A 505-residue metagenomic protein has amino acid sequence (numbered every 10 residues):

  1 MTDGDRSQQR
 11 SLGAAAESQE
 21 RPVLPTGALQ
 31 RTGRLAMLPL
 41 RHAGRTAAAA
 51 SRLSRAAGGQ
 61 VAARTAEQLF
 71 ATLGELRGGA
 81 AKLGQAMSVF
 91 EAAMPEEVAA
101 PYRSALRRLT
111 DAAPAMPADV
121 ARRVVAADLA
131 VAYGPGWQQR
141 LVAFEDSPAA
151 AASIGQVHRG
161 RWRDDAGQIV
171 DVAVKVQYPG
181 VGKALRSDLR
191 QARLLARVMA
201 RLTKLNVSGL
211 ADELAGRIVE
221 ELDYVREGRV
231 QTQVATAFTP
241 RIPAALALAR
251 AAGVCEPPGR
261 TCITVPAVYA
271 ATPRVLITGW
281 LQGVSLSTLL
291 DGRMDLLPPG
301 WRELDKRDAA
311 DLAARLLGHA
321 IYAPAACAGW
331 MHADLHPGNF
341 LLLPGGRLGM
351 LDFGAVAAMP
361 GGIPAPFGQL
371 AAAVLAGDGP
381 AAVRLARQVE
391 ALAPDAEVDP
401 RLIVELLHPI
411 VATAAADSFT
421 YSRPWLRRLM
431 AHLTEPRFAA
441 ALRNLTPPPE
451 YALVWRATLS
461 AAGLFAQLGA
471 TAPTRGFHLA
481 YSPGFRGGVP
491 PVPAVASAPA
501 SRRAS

Functional and structural regions predicted by a protein language model:
M1-P324, P344-R347, F353-G361, A372 (+1 more regions): Broad phosphate/nucleotide-binding scaffolds in NTP-utilizing and phosphate-metabolizing enzymes
G329, D334-H336: Conserved catalytic-loop position in the HRD/HxD motif
G338-L342: Hydrophobic residue at the +6 position relative to the catalytic HRD Asp in the kinase catalytic loop
P364: Short adenine-binding "F-helix/F-box" segment of the Bergerat
G368: Conserved P-loop NTPase catalytic core
G377-G379: Conserved phosphoryl-transfer catalytic core
